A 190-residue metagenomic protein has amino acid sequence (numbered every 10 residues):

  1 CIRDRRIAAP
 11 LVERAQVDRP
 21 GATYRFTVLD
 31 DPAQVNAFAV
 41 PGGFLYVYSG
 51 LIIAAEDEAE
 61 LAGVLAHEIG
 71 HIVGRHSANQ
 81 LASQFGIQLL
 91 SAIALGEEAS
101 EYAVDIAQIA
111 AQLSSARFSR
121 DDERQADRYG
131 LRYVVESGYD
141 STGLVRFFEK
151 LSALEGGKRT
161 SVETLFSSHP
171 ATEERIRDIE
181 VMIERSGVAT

Functional and structural regions predicted by a protein language model:
R3-T190: A Zn2+-metalloprotease active-site environment signal
